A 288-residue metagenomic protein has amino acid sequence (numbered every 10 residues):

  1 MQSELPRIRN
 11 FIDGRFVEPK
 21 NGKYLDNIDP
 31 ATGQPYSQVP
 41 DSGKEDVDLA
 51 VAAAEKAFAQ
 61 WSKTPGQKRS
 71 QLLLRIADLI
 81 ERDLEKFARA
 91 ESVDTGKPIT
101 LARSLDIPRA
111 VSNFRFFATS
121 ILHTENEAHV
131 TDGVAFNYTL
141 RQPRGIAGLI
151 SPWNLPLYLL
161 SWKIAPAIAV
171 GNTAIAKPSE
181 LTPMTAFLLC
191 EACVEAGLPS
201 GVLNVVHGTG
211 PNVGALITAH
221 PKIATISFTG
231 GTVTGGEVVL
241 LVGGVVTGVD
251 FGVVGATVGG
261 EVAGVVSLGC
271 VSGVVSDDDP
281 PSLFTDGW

Functional and structural regions predicted by a protein language model:
M1-Q38, Q71, R75, T124-I150: Terminal low-complexity tails and localization/encapsulation signals of metabolic enzymes
D26, Q38, A90, L101 (+3 more regions): Conserved beta-strand positions that form and line the central face of beta-propeller blades
D26-D29, Q38-D48, G197-V202, V206-G208: Histidine- and aromatic-rich ligand-binding microenvironments
Q34-T124, V134: Glycine-rich loop-to-alpha-helix module at the N-terminal edge of alpha/beta enzyme cores
L72-L73, L159, L268: Generic leucine side-chain signal with a strong bias for well-ordered alpha-helical environments
N126-V238, V245, V249: Rossmann-like NAD(P) dinucleotide-binding subdomain of oxidoreductase/dehydrogenase enzymes
T234, V239-W288: Low-complexity, Ser/Pro/Gly/Ala/Val-rich intrinsically disordered tracts
